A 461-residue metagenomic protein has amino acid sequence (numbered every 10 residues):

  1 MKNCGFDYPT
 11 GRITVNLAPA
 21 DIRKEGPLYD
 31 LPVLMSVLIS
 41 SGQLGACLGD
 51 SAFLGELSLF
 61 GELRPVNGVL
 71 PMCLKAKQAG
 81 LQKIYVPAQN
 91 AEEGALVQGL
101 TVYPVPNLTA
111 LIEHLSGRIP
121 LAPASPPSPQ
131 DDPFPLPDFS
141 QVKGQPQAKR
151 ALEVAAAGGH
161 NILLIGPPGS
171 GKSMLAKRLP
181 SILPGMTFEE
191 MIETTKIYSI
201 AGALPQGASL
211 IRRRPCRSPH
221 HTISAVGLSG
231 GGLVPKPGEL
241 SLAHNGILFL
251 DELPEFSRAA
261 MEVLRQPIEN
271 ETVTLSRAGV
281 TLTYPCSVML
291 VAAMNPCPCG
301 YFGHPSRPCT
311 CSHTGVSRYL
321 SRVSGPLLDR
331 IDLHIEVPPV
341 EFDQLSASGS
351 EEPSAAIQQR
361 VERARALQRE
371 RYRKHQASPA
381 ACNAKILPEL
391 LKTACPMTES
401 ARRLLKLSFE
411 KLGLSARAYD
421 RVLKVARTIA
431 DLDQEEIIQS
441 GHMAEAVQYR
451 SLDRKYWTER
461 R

Functional and structural regions predicted by a protein language model:
M1-L163, S170-S173, S276, A418-Y419 (+1 more regions): Peripheral, non-AAA+ core regions of ATP-driven protein-machinery
P9, N16, D21-G26, P235 (+1 more regions): Basic, amphipathic alpha-helical bundle interface domains used for macromolecular binding and assembly
L54, V105, F249-F256: Hydrophobic residues in beta-strands of the RecA-like P-loop NTPase core, especially within AAA+ ATPase
F60, L250, F256-S257, G300: Catalytic P-loop NTPase motifs of RecA-like helicase/translocase cores
S116-V154, G158, G185-L240: P-loop NTPase nucleotide-binding/switch module
L164-P205, N270: Walker A/P-loop
N245, D251-E252, V263: Walker B catalytic acidic pair
